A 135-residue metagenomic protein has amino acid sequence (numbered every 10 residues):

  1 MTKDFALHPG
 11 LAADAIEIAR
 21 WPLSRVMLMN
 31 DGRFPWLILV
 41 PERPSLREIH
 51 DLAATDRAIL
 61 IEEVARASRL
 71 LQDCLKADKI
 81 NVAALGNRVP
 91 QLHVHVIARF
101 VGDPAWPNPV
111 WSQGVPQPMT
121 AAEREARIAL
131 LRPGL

Functional and structural regions predicted by a protein language model:
M1-L135: HIT superfamily nucleotide-processing domains
